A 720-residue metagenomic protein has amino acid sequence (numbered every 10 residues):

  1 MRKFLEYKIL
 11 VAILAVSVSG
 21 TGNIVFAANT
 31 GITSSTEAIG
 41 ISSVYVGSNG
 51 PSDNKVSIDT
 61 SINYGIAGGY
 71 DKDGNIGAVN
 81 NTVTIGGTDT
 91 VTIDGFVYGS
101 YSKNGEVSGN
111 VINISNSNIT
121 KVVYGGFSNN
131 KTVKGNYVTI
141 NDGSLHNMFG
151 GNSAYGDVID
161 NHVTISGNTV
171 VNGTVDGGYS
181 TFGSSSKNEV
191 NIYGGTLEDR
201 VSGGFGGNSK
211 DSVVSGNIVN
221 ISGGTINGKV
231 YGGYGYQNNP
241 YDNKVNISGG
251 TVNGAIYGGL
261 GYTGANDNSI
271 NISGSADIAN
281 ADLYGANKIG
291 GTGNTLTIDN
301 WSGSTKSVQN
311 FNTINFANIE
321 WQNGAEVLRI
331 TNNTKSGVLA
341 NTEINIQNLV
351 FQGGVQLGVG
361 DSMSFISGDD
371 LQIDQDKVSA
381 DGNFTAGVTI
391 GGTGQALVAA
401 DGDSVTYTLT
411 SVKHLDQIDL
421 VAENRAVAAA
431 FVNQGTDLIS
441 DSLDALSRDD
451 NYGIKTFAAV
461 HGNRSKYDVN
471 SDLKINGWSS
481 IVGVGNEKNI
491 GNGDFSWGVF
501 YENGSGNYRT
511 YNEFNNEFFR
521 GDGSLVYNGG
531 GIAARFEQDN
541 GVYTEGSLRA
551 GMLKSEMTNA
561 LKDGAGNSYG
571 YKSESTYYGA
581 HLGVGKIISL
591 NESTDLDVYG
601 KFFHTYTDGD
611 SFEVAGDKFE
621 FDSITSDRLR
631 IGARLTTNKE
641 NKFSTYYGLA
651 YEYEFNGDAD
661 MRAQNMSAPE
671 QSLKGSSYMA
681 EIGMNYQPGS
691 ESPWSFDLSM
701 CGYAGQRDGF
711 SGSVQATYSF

Functional and structural regions predicted by a protein language model:
V56-I58, I62, I66, N81-I85 (+22 more regions): Fold-core signature of tandem repeat domains
G105, K131, G156, G183 (+11 more regions): Transmembrane beta-barrel outer-membrane domains
V111, Y137, I218, S479-G483 (+5 more regions): Membrane-embedded beta-strand positions in outer-membrane beta-barrel channels/transporters
Y124, S202, Y231, Y257 (+7 more regions): Transmembrane beta-strands of outer-membrane beta-barrel proteins
T263-S362: Extracellular beta-strand/loop-rich repeat segments of large surface/secreted proteins
L415-E592, S699-Q706, S711: Outer membrane beta-barrel translocator domains of Type V secretion systems
N470-D472, Y511-D522, K554-E574, Y606-D627 (+1 more regions): Solvent-exposed, glycine/polar-rich loop segments of beta-barrel outer-membrane systems
G531-R535, L590, A615-F720: Outer membrane beta-barrel transmembrane domains
